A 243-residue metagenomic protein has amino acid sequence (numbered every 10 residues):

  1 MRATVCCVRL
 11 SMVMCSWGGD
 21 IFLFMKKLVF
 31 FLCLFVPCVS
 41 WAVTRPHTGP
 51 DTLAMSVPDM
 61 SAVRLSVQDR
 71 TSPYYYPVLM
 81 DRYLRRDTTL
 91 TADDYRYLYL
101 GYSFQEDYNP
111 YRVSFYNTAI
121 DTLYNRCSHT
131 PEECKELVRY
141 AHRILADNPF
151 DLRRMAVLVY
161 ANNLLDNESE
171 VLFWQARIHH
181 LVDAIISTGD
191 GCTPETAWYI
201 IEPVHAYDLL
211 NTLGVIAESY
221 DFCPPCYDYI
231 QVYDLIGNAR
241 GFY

Functional and structural regions predicted by a protein language model:
M1-T52: Bacterial Sec-dependent N-terminal signal peptides
T44-C134, T193-Y243: N-terminal alpha-helical interaction modules that lie
N148-P149, D183: Short coil turns that delineate tetratricopeptide repeat
N163, N167-I186: TPR/TPR-like (Sel1-like) alpha-helical repeat modules
